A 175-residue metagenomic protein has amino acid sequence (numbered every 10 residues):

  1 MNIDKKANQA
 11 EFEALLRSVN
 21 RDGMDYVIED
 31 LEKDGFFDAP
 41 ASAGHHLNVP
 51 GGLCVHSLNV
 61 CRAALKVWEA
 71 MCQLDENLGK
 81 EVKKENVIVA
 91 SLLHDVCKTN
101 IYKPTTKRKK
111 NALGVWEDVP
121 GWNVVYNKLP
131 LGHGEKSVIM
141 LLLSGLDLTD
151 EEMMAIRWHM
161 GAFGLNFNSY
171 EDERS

Functional and structural regions predicted by a protein language model:
M1-N111, E117-D118: Acidic/His-rich, divalent-metal-binding segments that scaffold phosphate/diphosphate chemistry
L47-V49, V67, G79-S175: Divalent metal-dependent catalytic cores for phosphoryl transfer on phosphate-bearing substrates
